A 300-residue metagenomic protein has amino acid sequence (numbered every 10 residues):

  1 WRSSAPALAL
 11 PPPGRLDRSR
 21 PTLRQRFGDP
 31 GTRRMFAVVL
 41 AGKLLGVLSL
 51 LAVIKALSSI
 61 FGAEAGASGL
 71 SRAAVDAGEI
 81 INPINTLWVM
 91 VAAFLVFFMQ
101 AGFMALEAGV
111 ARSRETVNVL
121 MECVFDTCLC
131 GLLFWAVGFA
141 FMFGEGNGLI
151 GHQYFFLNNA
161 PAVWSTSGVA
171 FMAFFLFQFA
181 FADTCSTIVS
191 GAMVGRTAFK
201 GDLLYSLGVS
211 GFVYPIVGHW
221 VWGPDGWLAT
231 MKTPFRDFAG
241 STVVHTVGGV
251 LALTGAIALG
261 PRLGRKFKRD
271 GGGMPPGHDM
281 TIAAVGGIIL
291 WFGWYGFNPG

Functional and structural regions predicted by a protein language model:
W1-R2, L10, R18-G300: Hydrophobic alpha-helical transmembrane bundles of multi-pass membrane proteins
